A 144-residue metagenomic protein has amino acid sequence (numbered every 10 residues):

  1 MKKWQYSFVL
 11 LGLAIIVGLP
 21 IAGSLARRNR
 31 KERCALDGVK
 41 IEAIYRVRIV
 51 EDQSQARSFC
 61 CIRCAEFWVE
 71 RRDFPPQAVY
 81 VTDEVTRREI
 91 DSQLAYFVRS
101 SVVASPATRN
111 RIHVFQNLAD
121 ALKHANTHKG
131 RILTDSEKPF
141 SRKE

Functional and structural regions predicted by a protein language model:
M1-S58, I62-E144: Intrinsically disordered, low-complexity linkers and terminal regions that flank or interleave Cys/His-based
